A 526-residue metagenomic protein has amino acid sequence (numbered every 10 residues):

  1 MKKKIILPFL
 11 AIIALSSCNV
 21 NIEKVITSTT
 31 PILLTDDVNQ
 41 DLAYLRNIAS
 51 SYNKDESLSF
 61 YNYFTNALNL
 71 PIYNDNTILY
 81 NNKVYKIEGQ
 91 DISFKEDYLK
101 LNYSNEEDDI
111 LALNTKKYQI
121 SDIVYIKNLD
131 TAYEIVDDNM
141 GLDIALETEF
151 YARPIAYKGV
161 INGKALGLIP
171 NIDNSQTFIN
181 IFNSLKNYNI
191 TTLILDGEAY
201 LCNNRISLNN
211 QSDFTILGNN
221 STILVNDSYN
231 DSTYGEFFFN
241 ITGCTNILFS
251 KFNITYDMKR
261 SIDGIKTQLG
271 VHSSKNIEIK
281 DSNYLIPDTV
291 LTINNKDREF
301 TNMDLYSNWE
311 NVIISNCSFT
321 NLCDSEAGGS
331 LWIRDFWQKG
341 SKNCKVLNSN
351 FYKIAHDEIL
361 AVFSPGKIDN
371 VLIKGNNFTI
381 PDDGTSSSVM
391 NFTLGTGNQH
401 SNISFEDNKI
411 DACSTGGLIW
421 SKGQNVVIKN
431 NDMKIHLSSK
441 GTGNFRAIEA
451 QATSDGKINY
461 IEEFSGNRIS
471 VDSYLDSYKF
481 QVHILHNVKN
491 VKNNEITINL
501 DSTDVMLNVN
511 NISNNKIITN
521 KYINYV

Functional and structural regions predicted by a protein language model:
C18-N180, S184, T192: Surface-exposed receptor/substrate recognition regions of extracellular proteins
N76, K83, Q90, D122 (+30 more regions): The right-handed parallel beta-helix/beta-solenoid scaffold, focusing on the short coil/turn and N-cap positions
I110-L111, N128-N139, S175, I179-F182 (+4 more regions): N-terminal extracellular ligand-recognition/capping segment immediately after the signal peptide
N114-K116, I179-K186, L193, L201-Q211 (+4 more regions): Short, T/G/N/S-enriched strand-turn elements that build extracellular solenoid repeat scaffolds
D138-E147, V160, T192, N203-N226 (+4 more regions): Beta-solenoid repeat scaffold
Y157-T177, F214-T267, D281, L285-D288: Right-handed parallel beta-helix/beta-spiral solenoid domain characteristic of secreted/periplasmic
I190-T191, N203-I206, V225-D231, D257-T267 (+12 more regions): Short glycine/acidic-rich loop motifs that flank beta-strands on beta-rich extracellular proteins
